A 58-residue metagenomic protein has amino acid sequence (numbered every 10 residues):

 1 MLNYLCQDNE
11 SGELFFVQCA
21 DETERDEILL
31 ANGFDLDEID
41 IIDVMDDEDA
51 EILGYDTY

Functional and structural regions predicted by a protein language model:
M1-E13: Short aromatic-glycine-(Arg/Gly/Cys) micro-motifs in beta-strand/loop hairpins
N3, F16, I41-V44: A generic structural signal for ordered secondary structure
G12-A20: A short, exposed loop/beta-hairpin motif centered on an aromatic-Gly-Thr core
R25: Short amphipathic alpha-helices within nucleic acid-binding modules
L30-Y58: Short, mixed-charge low-complexity intrinsically disordered segments
